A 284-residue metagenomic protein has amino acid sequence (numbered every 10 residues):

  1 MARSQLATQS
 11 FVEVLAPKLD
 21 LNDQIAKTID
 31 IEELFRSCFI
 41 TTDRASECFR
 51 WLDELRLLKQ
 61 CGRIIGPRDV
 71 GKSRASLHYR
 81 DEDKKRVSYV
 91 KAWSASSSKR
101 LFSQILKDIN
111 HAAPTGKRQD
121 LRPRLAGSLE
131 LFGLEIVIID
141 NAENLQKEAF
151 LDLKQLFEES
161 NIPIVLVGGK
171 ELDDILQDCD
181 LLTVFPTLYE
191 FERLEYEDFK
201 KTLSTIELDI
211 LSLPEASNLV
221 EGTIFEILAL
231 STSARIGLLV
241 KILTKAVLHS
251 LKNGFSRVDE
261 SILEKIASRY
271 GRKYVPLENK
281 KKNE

Functional and structural regions predicted by a protein language model:
M1-T41, G71-D81, D180-T183, Y196-E284: C-terminal alpha-helical "lid" subdomain
V14-D30, E47, S97-Q104, A112-D152 (+7 more regions): Mid-core helix/loop region of P-loop NTP-binding domains shared across ATPases and GTPases
D43-L57: Pre-Walker A adenine-sensing motif
L57-H78: Walker A/P-loop nucleotide-binding motif
C61-R63, V87, E135-I136: Residue-level preference for the first positions of well-ordered beta-strands
E82-S94: Conserved catalytic segments around the Walker B and adjacent sensor/switch elements of P-loop NTPase domains
K91-W93, K170, I175, P186-K200: Conserved AAA+ ATPase "SRH/arginine-finger" region at the nucleotide-binding site
N141, L166-L172: A short beta-strand-to-loop transition that corresponds to the Sensor-1 phosphate-sensing loop of AAA+ P-loop ATPases
